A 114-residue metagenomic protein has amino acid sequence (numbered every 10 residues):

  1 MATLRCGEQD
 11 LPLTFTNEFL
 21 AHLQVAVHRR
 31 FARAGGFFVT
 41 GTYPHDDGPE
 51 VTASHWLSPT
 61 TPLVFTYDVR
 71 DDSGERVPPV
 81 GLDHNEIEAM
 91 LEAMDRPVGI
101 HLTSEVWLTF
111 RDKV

Functional and structural regions predicted by a protein language model:
M1-E18, V25-V114: Positively charged, low-complexity terminal tracts and the immediately adjacent first secondary-structure elements
